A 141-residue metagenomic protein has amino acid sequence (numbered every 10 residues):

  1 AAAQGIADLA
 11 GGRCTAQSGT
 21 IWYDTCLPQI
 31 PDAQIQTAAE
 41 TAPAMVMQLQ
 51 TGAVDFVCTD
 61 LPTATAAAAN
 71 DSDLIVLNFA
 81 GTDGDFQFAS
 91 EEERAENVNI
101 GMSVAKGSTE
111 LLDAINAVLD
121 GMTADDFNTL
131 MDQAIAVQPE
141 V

Functional and structural regions predicted by a protein language model:
A1-V141: Proline/Glycine/Serine-rich low-complexity intrinsically disordered segments that serve as flexible stalks/linkers
